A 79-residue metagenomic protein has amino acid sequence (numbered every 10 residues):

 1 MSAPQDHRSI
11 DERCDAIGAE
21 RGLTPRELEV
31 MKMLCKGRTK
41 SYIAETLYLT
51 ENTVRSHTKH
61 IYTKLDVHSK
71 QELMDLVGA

Functional and structural regions predicted by a protein language model:
M1-P25, K32, S41, E45-Y48: Linker/hinge segments immediately adjacent to helix-turn-helix/homeobox DNA-binding domains
S2-H7, C14-G18, T58-A79: Basic, Lys/Arg-enriched C-terminal extension of HTH/homeodomain DNA-binding domains
D11, E27-L28, R55-T58: Residue-level signal for cytosolic alpha-helical hairpin/rod architecture
L28-E29, E72: Pre-recognition alpha-helix immediately N-terminal to the DNA-recognition helix within helix-turn-helix or winged-helix
L34-R38, V77: Short helix-to-turn junction characteristic of helix-turn-helix DNA-binding domains, especially the helix
G37-E72: Recognition helix of helix-turn-helix DNA-binding domains
